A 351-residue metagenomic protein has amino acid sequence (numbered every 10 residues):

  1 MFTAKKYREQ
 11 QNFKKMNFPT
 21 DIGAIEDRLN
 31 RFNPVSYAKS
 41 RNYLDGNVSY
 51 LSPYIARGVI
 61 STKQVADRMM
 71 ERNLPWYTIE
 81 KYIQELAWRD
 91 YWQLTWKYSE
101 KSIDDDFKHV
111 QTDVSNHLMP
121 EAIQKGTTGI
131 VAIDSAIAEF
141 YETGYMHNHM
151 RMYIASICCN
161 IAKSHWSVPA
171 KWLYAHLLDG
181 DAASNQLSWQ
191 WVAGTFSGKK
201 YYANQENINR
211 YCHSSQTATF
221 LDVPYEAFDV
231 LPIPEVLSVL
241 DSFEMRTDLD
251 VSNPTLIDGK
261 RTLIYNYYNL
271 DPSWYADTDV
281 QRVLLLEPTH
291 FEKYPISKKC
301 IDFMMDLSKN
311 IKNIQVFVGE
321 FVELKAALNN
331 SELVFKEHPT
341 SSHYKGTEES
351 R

Functional and structural regions predicted by a protein language model:
M1-A4, R8, F13-G23, N33-Q84 (+8 more regions): Trp/Phe/Arg-rich N-terminal binding region typifying the photolyase-homology
G23-E26, D134: Generic alpha-helical structural signal
D27-R31: Solvent-exposed edge beta-strands and adjacent loop segments that serve as assembly or binding interfaces
I60-K63, R68, P75-D250: Active-site-proximal binding-pocket segments
